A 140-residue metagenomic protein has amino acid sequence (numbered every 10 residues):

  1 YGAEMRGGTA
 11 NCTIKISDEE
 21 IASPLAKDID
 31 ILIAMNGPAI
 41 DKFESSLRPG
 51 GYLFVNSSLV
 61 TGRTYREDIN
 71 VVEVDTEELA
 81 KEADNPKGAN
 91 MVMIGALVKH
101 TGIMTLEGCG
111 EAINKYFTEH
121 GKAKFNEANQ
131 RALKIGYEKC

Functional and structural regions predicted by a protein language model:
Y1-C140: Active-site cofactor/cluster-binding pocket
